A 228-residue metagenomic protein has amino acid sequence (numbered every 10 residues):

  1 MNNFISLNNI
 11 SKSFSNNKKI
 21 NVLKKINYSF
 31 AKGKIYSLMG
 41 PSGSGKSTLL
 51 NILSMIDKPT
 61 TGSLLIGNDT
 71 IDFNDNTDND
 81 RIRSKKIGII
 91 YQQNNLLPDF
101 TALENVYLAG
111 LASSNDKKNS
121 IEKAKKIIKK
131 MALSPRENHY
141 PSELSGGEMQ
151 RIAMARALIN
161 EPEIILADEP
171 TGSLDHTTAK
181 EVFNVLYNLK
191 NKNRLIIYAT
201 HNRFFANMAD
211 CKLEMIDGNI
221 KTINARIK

Functional and structural regions predicted by a protein language model:
M39-P41: The feature captures the beta-strand-to-loop junction immediately N-terminal to the Walker
S54: Helix-to-loop junction immediately C-terminal to a conserved catalytic motif
I71-G88, N191: ABC ATPase NBD coupling module
F100-A109: Short coil-to-helix segment of the ABC ATPase nucleotide-binding domain corresponding to the Q-loop/switch region
Y140-L144, E148-Q150: Conserved ABC ATPase signature
I159-E163: A short, proline-enriched helix->beta-strand linker immediately N-terminal to the Walker B motif in ABC-type P-loop
I165-D168: Catalytic Walker B motif of ABC-type/P-loop ATPase nucleotide-binding domains
